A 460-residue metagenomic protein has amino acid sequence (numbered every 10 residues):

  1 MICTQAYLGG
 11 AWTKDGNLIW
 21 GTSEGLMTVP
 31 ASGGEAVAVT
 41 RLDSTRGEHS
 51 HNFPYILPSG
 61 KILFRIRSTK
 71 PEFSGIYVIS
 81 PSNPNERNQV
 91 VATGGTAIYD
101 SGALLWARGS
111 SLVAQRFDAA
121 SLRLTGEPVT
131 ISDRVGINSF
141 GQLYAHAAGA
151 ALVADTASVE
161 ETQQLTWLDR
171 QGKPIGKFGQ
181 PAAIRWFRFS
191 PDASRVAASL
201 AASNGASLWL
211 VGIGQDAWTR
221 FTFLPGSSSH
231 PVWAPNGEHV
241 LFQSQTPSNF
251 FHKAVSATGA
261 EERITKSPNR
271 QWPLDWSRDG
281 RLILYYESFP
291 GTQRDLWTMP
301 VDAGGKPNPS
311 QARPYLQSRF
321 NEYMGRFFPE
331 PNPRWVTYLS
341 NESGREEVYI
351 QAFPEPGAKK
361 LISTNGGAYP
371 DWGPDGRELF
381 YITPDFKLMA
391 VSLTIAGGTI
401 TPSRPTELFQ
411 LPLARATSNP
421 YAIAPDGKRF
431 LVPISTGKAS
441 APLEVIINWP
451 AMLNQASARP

Functional and structural regions predicted by a protein language model:
M1, G16-R41, R67-N88, A103 (+15 more regions): Beta-propeller blade-edge and WD-like acidic-aromatic loop motif
I2-G21, L26, S44-R65, E86-A107 (+7 more regions): Conserved beta-propeller blade repeats
